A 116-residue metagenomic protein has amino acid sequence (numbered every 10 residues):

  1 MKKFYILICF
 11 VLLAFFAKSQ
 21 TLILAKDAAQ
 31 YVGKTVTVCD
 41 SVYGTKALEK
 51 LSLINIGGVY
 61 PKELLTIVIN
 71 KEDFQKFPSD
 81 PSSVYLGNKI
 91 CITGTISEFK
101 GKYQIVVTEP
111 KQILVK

Functional and structural regions predicted by a protein language model:
M1-T21: Bacterial Sec-dependent N-terminal signal peptides
Q20-K116: OB-fold single-stranded nucleic acid-binding module
